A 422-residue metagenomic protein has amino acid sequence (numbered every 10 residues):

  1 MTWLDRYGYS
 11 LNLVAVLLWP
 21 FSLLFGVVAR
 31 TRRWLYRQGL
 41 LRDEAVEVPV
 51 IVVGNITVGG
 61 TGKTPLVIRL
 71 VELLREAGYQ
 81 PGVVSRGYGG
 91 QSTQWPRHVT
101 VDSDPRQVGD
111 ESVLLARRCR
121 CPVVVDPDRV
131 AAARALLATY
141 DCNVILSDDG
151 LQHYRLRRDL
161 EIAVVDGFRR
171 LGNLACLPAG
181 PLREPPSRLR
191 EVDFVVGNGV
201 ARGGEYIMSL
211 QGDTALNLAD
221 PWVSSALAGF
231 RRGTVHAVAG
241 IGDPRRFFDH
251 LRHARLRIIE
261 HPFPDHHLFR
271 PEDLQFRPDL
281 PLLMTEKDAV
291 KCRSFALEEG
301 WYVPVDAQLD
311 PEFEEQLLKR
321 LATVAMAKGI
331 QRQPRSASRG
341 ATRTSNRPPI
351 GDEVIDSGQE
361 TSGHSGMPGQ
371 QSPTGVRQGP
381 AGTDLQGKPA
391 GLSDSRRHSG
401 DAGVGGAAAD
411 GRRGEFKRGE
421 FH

Functional and structural regions predicted by a protein language model:
M1-P49: A transmembrane-helix-recognition feature enriched in membrane-embedded lipid enzymes and envelope glyco-/phospholipid
T2-Y7, R170-P281, M326-G340, F421: C-terminal accessory "lid"/substrate-recognition subdomains
L24, T64, L115, D148 (+5 more regions): Residue-level signal for inorganic ion chemistry
R33-V101: Walker A (P-loop) phosphate-binding motif
Y79, Y140-C142, R232, D279-L280: Short, high-confidence coil segments that cap the C-terminus of an alpha-helix and link into the following beta-strand
Y88-G204, L216: Phosphate/Mg2+-binding loops and adjacent switch elements in nucleotide/diphosphate-handling enzyme cores
F276, L280-P281, K287-N346, G406-A407 (+2 more regions): Generic C-terminus detector
A341-H422: Replace "small metal-dependent catalytic modules" with "small catalytic or cofactor-binding modules
